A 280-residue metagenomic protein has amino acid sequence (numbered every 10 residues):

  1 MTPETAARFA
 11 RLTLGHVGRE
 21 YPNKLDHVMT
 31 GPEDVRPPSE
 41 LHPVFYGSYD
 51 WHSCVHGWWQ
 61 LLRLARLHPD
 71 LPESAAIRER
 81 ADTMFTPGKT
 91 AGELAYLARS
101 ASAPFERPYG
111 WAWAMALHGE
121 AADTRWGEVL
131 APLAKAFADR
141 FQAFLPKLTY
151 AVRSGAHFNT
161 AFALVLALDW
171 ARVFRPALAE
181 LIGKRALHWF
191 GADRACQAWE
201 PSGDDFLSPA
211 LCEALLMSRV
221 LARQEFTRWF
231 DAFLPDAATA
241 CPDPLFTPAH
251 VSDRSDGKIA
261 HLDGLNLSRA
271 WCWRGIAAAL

Functional and structural regions predicted by a protein language model:
M1, G15, W58-L71, A112-T124 (+3 more regions): Well-ordered alpha-helical scaffold segments within catalytic/enzyme domains
M1-P3, P38-V55, A95-A112, K147-T160 (+2 more regions): Solvent-exposed loop and edge beta-strand segments that line ligand/cofactor-binding and catalytic clefts
M1-Y46: Low-complexity, Ser/Thr/Pro/Gly-enriched N-terminal "stalk/linker" regions
F9-Y21, A76-Y96, A101, P132-T149 (+2 more regions): Long, well-ordered core segments of solenoidal/helical folds
H16, E20-E33, W51-D82: Alpha-helical solenoid scaffolds in large eukaryotic transport, assembly, and signaling factors
V55, L64-W170: Extended ligand-binding groove/face enriched in aromatic
A171-L280: Long, repeat-rich segments with strong aromatic
